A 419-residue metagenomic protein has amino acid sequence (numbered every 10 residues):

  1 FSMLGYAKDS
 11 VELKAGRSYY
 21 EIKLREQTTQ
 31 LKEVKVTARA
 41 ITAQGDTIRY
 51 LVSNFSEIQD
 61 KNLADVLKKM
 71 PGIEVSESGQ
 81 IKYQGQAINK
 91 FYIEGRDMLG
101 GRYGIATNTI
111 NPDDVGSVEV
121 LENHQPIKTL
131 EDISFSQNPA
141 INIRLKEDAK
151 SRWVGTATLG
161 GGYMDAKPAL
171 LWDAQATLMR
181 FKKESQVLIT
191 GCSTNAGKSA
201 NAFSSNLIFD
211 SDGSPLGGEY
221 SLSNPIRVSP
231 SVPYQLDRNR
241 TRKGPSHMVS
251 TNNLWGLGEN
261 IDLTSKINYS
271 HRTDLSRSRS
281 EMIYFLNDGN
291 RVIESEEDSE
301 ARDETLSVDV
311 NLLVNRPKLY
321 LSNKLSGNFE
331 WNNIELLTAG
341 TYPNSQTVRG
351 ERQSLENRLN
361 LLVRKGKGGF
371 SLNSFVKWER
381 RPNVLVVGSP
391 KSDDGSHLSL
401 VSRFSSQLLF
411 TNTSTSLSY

Functional and structural regions predicted by a protein language model:
S2-T28, E33-V36: Long luminal/extracellular ectodomains of secretory-pathway precursor proteins
L4-A7, E12-G16, R39-N332, Q346-K377 (+1 more regions): Membrane-proximal, glycine/serine-rich, low-complexity loop/turn segments characteristic of large bacterial
Y284-I293, A339-N344, P390-L398: Flexible, solvent-exposed loop segments that connect beta-strands
S354, N373-N383, S392-Y419: Structural signature of Gram-negative outer-membrane beta-barrels, strongest in the C-terminal barrel of TonB-dependent
